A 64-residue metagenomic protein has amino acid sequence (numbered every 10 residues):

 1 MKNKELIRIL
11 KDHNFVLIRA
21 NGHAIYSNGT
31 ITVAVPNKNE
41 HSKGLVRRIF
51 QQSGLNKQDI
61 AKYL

Functional and structural regions predicted by a protein language model:
M1-A20, S27-L64: Basic nucleic-acid-binding interfaces
